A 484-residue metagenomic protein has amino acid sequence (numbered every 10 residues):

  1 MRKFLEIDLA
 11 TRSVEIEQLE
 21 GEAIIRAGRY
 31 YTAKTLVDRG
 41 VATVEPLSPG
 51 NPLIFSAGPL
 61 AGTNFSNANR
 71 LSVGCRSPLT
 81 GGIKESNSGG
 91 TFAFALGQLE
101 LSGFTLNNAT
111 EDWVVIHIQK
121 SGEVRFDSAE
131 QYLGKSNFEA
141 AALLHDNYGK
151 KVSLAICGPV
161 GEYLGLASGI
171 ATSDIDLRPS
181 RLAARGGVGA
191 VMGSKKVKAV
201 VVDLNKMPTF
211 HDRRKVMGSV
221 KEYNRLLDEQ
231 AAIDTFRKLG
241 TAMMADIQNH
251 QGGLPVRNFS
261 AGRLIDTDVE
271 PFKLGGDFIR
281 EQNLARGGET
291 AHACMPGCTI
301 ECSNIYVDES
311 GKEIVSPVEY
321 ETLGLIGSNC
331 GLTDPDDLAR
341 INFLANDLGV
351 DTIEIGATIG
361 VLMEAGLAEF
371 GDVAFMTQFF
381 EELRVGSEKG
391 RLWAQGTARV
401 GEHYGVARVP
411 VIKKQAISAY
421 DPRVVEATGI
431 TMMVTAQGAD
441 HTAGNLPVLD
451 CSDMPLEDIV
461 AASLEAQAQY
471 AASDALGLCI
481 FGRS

Functional and structural regions predicted by a protein language model:
M1-R185, G189, S194-F210, M217-I233 (+1 more regions): Protein-protein interaction/assembly regions in multi-subunit complexes
D8, H145-G186, A190-S484: Extended C-terminal regions of large enzymes
